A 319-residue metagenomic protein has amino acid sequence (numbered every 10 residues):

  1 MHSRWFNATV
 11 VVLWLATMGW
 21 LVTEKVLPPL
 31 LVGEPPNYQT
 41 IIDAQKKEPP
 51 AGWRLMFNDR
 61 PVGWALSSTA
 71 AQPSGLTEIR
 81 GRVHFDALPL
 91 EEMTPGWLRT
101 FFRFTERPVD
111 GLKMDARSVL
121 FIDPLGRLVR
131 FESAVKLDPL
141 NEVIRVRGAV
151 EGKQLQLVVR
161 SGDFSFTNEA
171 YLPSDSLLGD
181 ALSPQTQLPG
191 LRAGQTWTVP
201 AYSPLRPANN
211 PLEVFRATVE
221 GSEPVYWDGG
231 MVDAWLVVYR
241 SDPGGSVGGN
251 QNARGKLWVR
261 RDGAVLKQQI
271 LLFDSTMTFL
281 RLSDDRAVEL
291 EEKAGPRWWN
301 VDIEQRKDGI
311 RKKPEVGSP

Functional and structural regions predicted by a protein language model:
M1-K153, S161-A170, G190-P319: Acidic, serine/threonine-rich low-complexity disordered tracts
K47, L177-D180: General structural signal for secondary-structure boundaries
G179-P184, G194: Aromatic/basic-lined ligand-recognition segments that form π-stacking hydrophobic pockets flanked by Lys/Arg to engage
